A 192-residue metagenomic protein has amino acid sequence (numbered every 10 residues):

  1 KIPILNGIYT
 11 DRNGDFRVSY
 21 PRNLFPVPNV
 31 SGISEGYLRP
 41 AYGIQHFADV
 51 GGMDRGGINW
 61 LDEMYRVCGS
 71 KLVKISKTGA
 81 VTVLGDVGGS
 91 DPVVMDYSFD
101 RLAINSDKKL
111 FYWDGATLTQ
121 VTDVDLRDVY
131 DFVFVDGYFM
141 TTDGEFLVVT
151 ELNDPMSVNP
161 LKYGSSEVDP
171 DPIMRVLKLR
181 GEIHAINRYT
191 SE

Functional and structural regions predicted by a protein language model:
K1-A80, V129-R188, E192: N-terminal beta-propeller domains
W60-L61, V87-D91, Y97-F99, I104: Assembly/oligomerization scaffold segments
A80-V83, R101, T119-Q120, V148: Short, well-ordered strand-loop elements centered on a beta-strand within folded domains, enriched for acidic residues
V81, P92-Y97, V176: Generic structural motif
T82-D86, Q120-V124, N159-Y163: Beta-propeller fold detector
D86-P92, V124-V129: Short coil/turn segments at the loop-to-beta-strand junctions that recur within blades of beta-propeller repeat folds
D96-T122: Hydrophobic or amphipathic alpha-helical targeting/insertion segments
G115-V135: Asp-box/WD-like beta-propeller blade repeats and closely related beta-sheet repeat scaffolds
